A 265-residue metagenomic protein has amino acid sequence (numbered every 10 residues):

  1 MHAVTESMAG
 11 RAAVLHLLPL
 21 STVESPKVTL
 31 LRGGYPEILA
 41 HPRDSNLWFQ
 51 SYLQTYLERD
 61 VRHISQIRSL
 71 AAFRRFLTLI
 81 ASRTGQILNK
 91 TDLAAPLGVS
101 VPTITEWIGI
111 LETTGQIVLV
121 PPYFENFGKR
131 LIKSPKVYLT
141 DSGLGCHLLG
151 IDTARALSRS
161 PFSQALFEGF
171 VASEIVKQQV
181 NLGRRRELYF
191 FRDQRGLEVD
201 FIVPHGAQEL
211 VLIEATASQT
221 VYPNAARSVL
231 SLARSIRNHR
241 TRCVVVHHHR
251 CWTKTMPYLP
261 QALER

Functional and structural regions predicted by a protein language model:
M1-A3, V23-E24, H147, Y222-N224 (+1 more regions): Switch/connector loops and helix/strand junctions flanking conserved nucleotide-binding motifs in nucleotide-processing
M1-V14: Short regulatory helix/loop adjacent to the ATP-binding pocket of P-loop NTPases
A13-V23, P42: Conserved AAA+ ATPase "SRH/arginine-finger" region at the nucleotide-binding site
R43, L47-L210: Accessory nucleic acid-recognition modules appended to NTPase machines
V180-N181, S231-H239: Arginine/glycine-rich "motif VI" loop of SF2 helicases in the C-terminal RecA-like domain
V211-T220: Active-site ExK catalytic segment of metal-dependent nucleases
Q219-V229: Active-site-adjacent loop/helix micro-motif of nuclease/hydrolase catalytic cores
H248-R265: Domain-level recognition of nuclease-like catalytic cores that cleave nucleotide substrates
